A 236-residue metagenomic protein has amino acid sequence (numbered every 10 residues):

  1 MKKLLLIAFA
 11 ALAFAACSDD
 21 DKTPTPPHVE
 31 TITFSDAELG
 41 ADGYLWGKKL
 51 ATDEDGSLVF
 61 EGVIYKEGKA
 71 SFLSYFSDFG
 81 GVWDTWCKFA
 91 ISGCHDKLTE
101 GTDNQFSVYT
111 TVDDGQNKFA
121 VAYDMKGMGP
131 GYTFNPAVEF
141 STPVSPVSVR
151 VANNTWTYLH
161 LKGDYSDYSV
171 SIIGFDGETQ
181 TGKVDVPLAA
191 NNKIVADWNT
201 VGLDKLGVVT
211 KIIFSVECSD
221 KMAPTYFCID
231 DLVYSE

Functional and structural regions predicted by a protein language model:
K3-A41, E236: Bacterial Sec-dependent N-terminal signal peptides
P24-G131: N-terminal targeting leaders for non-cytosolic proteins
P27-E30, F34, A41-L50, T133 (+6 more regions): Catalytic phosphate/metal-binding cores of nucleic-acid and nucleotide-processing enzymes, i.e., regions that mediate
F34, P146-N153, T210-C218: Extracellular beta-strand-rich recognition modules
K126-F140, D220: Short aromatic-glycine motifs in intrinsically disordered, low-complexity regions
F134-S145, G202-G207: Extracellular and analogous surface-interaction loops
P143, S148-A190: Extracellular ligand-binding interfaces
V170-E236: Terminal, low-complexity interaction segments
